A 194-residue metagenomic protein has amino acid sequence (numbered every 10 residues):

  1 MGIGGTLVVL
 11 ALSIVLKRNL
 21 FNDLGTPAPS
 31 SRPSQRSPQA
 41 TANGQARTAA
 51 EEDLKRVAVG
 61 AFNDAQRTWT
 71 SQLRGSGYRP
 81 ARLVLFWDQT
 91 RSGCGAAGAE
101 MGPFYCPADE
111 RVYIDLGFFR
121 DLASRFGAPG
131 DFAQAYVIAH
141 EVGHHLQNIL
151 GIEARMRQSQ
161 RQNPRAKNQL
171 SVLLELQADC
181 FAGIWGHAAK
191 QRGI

Functional and structural regions predicted by a protein language model:
M1-I194: A Zn2+-metalloprotease active-site environment signal
